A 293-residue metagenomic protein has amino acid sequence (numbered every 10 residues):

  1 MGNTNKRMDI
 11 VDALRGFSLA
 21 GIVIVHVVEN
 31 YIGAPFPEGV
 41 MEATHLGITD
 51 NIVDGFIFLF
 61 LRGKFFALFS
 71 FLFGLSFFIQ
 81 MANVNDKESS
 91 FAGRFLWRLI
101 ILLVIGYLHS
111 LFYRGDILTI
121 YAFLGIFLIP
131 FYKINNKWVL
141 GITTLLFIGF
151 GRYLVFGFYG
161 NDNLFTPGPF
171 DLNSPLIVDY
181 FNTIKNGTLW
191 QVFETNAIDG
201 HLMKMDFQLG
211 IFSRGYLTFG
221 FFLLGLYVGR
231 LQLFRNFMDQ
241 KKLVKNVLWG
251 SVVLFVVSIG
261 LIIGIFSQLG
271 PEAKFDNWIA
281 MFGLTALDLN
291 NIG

Functional and structural regions predicted by a protein language model:
M1-F73, Q80: N-terminal signal-anchor module of multipass membrane proteins
N5-G21, I134-F147, M238-W249: Alpha-helical transmembrane segments and their helix-start/interface "positive-inside/aromatic belt" motifs in integral
H26, F255-L269, G293: Transmembrane alpha-helix/helix-exit interface in multi-pass inner-membrane proteins
A67-A82, T119-Y132, S213-N236, L287-G293: Specific transmembrane alpha-helix
F78-I79, N83-V155: Internal alpha-helical transmembrane segments
I142-R152, W249-I263: Hydrophobic core of alpha-helical transmembrane segments in multi-pass integral membrane proteins
L145-L224: Long hydrophobic alpha-helical segments that form multi-pass transmembrane helix bundles in integral membrane proteins
E272-G293: Alpha-helical transmembrane segments of multi-pass integral membrane proteins
